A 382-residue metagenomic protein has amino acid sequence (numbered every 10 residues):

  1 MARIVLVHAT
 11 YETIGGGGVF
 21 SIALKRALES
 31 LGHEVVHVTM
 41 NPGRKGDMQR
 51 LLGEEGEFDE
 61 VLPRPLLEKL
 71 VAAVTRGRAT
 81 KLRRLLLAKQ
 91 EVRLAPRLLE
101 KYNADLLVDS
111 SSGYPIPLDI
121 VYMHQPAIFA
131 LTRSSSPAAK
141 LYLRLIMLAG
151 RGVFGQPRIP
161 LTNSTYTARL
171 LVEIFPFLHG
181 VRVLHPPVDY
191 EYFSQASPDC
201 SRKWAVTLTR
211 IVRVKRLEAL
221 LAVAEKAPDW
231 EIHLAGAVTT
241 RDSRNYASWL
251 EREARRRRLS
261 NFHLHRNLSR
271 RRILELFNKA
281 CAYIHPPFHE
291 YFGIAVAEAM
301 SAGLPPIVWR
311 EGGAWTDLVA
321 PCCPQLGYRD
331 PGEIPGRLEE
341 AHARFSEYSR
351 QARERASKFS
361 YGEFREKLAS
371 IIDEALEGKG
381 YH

Functional and structural regions predicted by a protein language model:
G18-A23, K203, V212-K226: A conserved mid-protein helix/loop that constitutes part of the nucleotide-sugar donor-binding site
P96-R97, A138-P160, A168-E173: Membrane-proximal helix-turn-helix segments that form the acceptor-binding/catalytic region of lipid-linked
V172, R182, P187-R202: Acidic anion/phosphate-binding donor-loop and adjacent secondary structure in glycosyltransferase catalytic cores
E231-W249, R266: Glycosyltransferase donor-sugar binding loop
A247-R271: Nucleotide-activated donor-binding/catalytic signature segment of Leloir-type glycosyltransferases, i.e., the conserved
E275-A280: Short alpha-helical donor nucleotide-sugar binding micro-motif in glycosyltransferases
F288: Aromatic "clamp/platform" in nucleotide-sugar-dependent glycosyltransferases that forms part of the donor/acceptor
P305-W309: Short hydrophobic beta-strand element within catalytic cores of glycosyltransferases and related nucleotide-activated
